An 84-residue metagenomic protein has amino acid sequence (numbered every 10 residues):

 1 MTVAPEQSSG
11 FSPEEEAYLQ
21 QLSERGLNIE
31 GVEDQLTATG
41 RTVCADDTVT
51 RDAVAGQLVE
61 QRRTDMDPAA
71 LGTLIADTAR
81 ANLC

Functional and structural regions predicted by a protein language model:
M1-S12: N-terminal low-complexity, Pro/Thr-rich disordered segments that flank secretion/membrane-targeting signals
T2-A4, L19-R25, G56-V59: Acidic/histidine-rich, surface-exposed loop or edge segments in extracytoplasmic proteins
E6, R25-L27, R41: A ubiquitous short alpha-helical element
G10-I29: Long, charged low-complexity interaction segments
V32-C84: Extracytosolic low-complexity repeat regions of secreted or lipid-anchored proteins
